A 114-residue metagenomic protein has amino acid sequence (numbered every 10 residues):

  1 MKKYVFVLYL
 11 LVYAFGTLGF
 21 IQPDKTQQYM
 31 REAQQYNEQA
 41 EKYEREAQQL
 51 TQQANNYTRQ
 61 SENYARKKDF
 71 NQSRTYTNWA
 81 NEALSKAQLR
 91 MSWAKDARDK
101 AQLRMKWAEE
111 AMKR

Functional and structural regions predicted by a protein language model:
M1-I21: Classic N-terminal secretory signal peptides
I21-R114: Extended amphipathic alpha-helical heptad-repeat regions
